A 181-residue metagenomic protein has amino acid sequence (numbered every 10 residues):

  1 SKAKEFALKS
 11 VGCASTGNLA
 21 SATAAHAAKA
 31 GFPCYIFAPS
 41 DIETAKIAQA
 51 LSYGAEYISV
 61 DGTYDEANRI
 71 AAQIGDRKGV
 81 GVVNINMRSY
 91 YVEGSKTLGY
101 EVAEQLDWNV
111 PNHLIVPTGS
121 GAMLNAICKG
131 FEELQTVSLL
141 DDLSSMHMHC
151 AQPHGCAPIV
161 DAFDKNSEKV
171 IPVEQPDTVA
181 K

Functional and structural regions predicted by a protein language model:
K2-K4, H26-F37, D41, K129-V137 (+1 more regions): A glycine- and small-aliphatic-rich helix-loop capping segment at beta-alpha/alpha-beta transitions that lines
A3-H26, G31-P39, V110-S120, M148: A short, small-residue-rich loop immediately preceding and capping a beta-strand
T16-A20, S40-T44, S89, S120-A122 (+1 more regions): Acidic, glycine-rich active-site loops and adjacent beta-strand->loop/helix elements that engage anionic groups
T23-A27, K46-A50, R69-A71, G94-T97 (+3 more regions): Short acidic, glycine/serine/threonine-rich loops at helix termini
C34-V110, S167-E168, D177-K181: Small/polar-residue-rich loop-to-helix segments that shape phosphate-bearing ligand pockets
G62-G79, E133-K181: Active-site/ligand-binding loops adjacent to catalytic centers
K96, V102, L106-E132, V137-S138: Glycine-rich ThDP/TPP pyrophosphate-binding loop and its adjacent helix/strand module within ThDP-dependent enzymes
